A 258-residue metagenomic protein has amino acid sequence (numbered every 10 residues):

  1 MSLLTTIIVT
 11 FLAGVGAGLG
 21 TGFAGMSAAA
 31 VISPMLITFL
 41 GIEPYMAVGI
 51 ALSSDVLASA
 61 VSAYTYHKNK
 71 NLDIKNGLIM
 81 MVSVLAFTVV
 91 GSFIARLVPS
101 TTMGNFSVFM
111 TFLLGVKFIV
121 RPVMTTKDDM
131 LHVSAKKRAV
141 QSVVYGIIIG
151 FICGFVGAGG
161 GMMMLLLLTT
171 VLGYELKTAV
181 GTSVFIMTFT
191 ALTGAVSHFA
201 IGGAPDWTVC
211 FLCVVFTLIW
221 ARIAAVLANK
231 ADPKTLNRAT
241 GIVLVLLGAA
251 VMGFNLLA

Functional and structural regions predicted by a protein language model:
M1-L19, S33-F39, P44, T65-F151 (+2 more regions): Juxtamembrane transmembrane-helix boundary motif
M1-T6, T10, S53-Y64, A158-L168: Hydrophobic, membrane-facing alpha-helical anchors
G18, V48-V56, V180-A191, L244: Transmembrane helix-bundle signature of multi-pass membrane transporters/permeases
F23-I32, G157-L167: Transmembrane helix boundary and interhelical junction motifs in multipass membrane proteins
I42-I50, K75-N76, G173-V184: Membrane-interface alpha-helices at helix entry/exit sites of multi-pass transporters
S53-V61, A86-V90, I94, I186-T193: Membrane-embedded alpha-helical segments of transport systems, primarily multispan ion/solute transporters
S54, T182-H198, T208-A221: A small-residue-rich subset of transmembrane alpha-helices
T126-K127, A158-M163, Y174-T178: Short, structured loop/turn "capping" segments at alpha-beta junctions
